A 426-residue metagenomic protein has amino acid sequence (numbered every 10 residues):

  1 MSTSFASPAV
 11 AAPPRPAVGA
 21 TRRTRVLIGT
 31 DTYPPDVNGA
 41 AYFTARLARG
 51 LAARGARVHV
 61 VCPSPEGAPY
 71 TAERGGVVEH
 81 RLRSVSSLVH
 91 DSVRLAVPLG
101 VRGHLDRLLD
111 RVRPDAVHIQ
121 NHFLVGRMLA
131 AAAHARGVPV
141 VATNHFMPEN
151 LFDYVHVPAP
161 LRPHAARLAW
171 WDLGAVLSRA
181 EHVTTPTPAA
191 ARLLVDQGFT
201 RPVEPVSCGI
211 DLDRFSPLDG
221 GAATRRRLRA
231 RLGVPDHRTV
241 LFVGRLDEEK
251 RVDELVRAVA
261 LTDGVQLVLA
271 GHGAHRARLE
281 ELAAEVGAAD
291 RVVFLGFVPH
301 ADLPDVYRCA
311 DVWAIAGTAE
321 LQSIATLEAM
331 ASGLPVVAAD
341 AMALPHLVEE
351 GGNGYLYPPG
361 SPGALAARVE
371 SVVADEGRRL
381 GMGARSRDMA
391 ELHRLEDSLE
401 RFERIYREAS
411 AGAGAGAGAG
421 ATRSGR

Functional and structural regions predicted by a protein language model:
M1-R83, R407, R423-R426: N-terminal subdomain of nucleotide-sugar transferases
Y42, R238-L261, A274-E280, G363: A conserved mid-protein helix/loop that constitutes part of the nucleotide-sugar donor-binding site
C62, P163-A223, V234-P235: Donor nucleotide-sugar binding/catalytic pocket of nucleotide-sugar-dependent glycosyltransferases
L109, V176-L177, F297-V298, D305-A310: Short alpha-helical donor nucleotide-sugar binding micro-motif in glycosyltransferases
T318: Aromatic "clamp/platform" in nucleotide-sugar-dependent glycosyltransferases that forms part of the donor/acceptor
P335-A339, V348: Short hydrophobic beta-strand element within catalytic cores of glycosyltransferases and related nucleotide-activated
E350-G351, Y355-P362, S371-G377: Conserved acidic donor-binding segment of nucleotide-sugar-dependent glycosyltransferases
S371, R378-L392: A short, well-ordered alpha-helix in the C-terminal region of glycosyltransferases
